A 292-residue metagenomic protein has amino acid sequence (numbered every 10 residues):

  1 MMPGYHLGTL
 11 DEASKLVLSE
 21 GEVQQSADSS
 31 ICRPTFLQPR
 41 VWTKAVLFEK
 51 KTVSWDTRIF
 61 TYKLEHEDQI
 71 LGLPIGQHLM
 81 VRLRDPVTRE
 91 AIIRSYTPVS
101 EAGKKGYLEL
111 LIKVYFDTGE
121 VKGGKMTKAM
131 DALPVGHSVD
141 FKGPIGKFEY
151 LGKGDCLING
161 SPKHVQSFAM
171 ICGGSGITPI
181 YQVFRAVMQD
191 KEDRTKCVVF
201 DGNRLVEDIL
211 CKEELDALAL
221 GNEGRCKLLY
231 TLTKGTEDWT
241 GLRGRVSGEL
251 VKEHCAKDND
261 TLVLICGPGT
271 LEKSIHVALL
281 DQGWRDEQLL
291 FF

Functional and structural regions predicted by a protein language model:
M1-V17, V41, T195-F292: Reductase modules of NAD(P)H-dependent flavoproteins
D28-K142, N203-L205, T231-K234: Ferredoxin-reductase
G76, G176, P268: Short, conserved phosphate/pyrophosphate- and ester-handling motifs at nucleotide-, phospho-/glycolipid
I92-G106, L151-I171, Q282: Short, compositionally biased
P98, I177-K191: Histidine-anchored nucleotide/phosphate-binding helix
H137-N159, E249: Helix-loop module immediately N-terminal to the HCX5R catalytic loop in PTP-like cysteine phosphatase domains
V165, Q189-C197: Conserved S-adenosyl-L-methionine
I171-I177: A short acidic Gly-Thr/Ser loop motif
